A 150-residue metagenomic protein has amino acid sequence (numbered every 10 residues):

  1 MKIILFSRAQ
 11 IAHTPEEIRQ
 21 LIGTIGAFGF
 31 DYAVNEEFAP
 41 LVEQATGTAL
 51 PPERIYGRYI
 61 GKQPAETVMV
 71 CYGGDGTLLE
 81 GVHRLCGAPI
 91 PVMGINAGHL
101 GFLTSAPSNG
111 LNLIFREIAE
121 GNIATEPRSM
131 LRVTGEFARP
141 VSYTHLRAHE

Functional and structural regions predicted by a protein language model:
M1-I3: Extreme N-terminal starter segment of soluble prokaryotic enzymes
I11-H13, P40-L41, A45-S142: Small-residue-rich beta-alpha loop regions that form the catalytic core of phosphotransfer and lipid-active enzymes
I11-T14, I18, N35: Generic structural signal for well-ordered, non-membrane alpha-helical segments in soluble metabolic enzymes
Q20-F28: A short, Lys/Arg-enriched amphipathic alpha-helix followed by its capping loop at the start of a domain
F30-E37: Short internal beta-strands
T144-E150: Conserved small/polar residues in nucleotide/adenosyl-binding loops
